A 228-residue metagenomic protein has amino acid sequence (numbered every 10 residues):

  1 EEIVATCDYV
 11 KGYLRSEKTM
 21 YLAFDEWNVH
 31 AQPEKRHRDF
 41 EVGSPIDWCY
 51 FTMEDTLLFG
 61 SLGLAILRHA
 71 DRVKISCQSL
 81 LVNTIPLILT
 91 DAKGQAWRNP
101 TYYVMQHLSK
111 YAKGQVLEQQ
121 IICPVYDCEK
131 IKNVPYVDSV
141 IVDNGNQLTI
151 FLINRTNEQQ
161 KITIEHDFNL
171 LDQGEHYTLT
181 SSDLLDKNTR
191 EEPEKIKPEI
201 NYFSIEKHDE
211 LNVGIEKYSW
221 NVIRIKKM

Functional and structural regions predicted by a protein language model:
E1-R15, T19-Y21: Gly/Pro-rich turn-and-neighbor structural signature
E2-T6, L58-L62, N221: Alpha-helical packing segments of well-folded alpha/beta enzyme cores
I3, E26, S76, M105 (+3 more regions): Conserved, mostly hydrophobic/aromatic
E17-S139, N144-N146: Aromatic/acidic polysaccharide-binding cleft in carbohydrate-active enzymes
E26, C77-L80, A92, Q120-I121 (+4 more regions): Active-site proximal loops enriched in glycine and acidic residues that flank catalytic Cys/His/Asp and coordinate
N133-L170, H176, S181, N221-R224: Carbohydrate-binding surface patches
L170-V213: Acidic, Ser/Thr/Pro-rich beta/coil linker or hinge segments at domain junctions
K207-M228: Beta-strand-rich recognition/accessory modules
